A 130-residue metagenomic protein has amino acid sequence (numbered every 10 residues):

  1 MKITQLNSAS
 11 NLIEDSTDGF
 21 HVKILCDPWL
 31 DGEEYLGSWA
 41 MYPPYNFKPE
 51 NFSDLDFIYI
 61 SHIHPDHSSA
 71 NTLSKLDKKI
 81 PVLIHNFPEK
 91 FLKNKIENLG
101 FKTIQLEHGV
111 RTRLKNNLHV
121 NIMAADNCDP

Functional and structural regions predicted by a protein language model:
M1-K2, K78-V82: Short active-site oxyanion
K2-Q5, K23-D27, H119-D126: Active-site-proximal beta-strand elements of phosphoester/diester hydrolases
A9-D15: Short beta-strand scaffold segments in enzyme catalytic cores
S16, F20-Y59, N71-K75, D129-P130: Pre-active-site segment of Zn-dependent metallo-hydrolases
L55, K79-I80, G100: Short, well-ordered alpha-helix to beta-strand connector turns
I58-D66: Histidine-centered catalytic micro-motifs
S69-K79, N94-K95: Metal-dependent catalytic neighborhoods of phosphoester/phosphodiester hydrolases
I84-P130: Metallo-beta-lactamase
